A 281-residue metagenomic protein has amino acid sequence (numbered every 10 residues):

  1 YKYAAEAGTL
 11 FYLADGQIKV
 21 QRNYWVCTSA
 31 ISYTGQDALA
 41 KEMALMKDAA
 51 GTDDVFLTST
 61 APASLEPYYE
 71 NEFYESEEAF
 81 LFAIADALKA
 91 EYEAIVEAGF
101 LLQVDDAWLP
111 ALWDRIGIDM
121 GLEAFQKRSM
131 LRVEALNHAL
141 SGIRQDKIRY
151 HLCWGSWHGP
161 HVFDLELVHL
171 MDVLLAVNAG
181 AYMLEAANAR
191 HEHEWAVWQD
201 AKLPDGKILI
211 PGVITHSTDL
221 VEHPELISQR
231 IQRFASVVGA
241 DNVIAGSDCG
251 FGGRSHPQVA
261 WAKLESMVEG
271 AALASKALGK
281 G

Functional and structural regions predicted by a protein language model:
Y1-G281: Domain-level signal for soluble alpha/beta catalytic cores
